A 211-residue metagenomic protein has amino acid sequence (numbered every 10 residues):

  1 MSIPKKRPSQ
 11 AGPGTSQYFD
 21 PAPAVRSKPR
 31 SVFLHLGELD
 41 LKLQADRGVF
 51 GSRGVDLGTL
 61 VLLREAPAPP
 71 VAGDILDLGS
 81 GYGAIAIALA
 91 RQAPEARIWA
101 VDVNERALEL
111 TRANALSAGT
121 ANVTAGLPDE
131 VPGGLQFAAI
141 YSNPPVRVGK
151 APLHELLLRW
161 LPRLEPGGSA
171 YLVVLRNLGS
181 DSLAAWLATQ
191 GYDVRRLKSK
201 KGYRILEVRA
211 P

Functional and structural regions predicted by a protein language model:
M1-G37, G48: N-terminal auxiliary segments of SAM/dcSAM-dependent transferases
P13-P29, G179-P211: Class I S-adenosyl-L-methionine
D46-R64: Conserved SAM-binding loop and adjacent beta-strand
G58-S142: Conserved SAM/SAH cofactor-binding pocket of Class I
A139-A151: Glycine-rich phosphate-binding "P-loop"
V146-V148, L175-S180: Short "lid" loop at the C-terminus of a central beta-strand within the Rossmann-like core of SAM-dependent
H154-P166: A short glycine-rich, Lys/Arg-flanked "PGG" loop and its adjoining helix->strand segment in the class I
G167-V174: Conserved beta-strand signature within the Rossmann-like core of class I S-adenosyl-L-methionine
